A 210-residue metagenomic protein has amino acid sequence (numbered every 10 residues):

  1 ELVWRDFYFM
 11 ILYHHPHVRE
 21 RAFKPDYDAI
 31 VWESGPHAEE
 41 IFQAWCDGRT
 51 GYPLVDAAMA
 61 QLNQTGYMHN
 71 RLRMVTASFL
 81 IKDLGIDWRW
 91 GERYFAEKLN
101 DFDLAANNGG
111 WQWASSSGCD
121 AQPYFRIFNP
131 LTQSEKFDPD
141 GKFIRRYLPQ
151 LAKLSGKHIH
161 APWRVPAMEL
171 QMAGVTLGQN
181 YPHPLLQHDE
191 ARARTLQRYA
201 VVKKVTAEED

Functional and structural regions predicted by a protein language model:
E1-D210: C-terminal catalytic domain of photolyase/cryptochrome flavoproteins, centering on the FAD-binding pocket
